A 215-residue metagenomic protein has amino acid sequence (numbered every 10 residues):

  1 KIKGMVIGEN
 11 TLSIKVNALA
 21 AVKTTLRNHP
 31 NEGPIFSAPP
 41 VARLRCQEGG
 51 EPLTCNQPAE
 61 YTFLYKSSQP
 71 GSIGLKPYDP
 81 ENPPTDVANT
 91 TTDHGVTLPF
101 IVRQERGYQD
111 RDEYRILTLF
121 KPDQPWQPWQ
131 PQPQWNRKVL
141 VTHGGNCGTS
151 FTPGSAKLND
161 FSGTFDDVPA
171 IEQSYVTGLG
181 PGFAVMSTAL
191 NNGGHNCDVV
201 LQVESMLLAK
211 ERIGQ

Functional and structural regions predicted by a protein language model:
K1-L19, K23-R27, Y108-D110, I116-K121 (+1 more regions): Mobile, glycine-rich extracellular loop/lid and propeptide segments that shape or gate substrate/ligand access
K1-W135: Catalytic-loop region of hydrolases
